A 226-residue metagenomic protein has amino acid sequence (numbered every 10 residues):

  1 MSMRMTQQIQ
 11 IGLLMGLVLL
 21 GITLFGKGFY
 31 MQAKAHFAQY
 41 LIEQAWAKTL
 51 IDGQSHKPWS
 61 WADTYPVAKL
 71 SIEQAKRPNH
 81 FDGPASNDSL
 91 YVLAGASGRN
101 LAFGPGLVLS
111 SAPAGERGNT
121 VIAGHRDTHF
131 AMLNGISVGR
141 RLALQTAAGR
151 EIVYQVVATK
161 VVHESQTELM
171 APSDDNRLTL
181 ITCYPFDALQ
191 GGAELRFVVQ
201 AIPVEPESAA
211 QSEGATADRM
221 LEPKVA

Functional and structural regions predicted by a protein language model:
M5-A226: Solvent-exposed, non-transmembrane regions of membrane-associated and secreted proteins
